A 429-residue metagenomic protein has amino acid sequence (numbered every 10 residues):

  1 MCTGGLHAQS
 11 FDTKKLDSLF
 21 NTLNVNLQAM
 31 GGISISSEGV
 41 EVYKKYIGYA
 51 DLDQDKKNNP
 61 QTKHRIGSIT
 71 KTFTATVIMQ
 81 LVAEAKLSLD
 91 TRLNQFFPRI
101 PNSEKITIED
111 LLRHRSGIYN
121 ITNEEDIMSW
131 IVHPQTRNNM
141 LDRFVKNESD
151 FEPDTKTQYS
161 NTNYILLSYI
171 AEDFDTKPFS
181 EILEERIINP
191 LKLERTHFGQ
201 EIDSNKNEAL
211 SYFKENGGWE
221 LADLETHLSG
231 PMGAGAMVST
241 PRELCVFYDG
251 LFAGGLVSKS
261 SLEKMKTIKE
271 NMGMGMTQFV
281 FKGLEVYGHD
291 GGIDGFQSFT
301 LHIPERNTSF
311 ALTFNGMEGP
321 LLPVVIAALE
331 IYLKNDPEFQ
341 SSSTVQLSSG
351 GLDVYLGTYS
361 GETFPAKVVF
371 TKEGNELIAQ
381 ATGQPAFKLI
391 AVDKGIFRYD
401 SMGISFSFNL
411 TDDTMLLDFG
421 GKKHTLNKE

Functional and structural regions predicted by a protein language model:
M1, Q28-M30, V42, E84 (+5 more regions): Short secondary-structure junction motifs
G4-A8: Sec/Tat signal peptide C-region and signal peptidase I cleavage site
Q9-Y46, E172-K177, E181-E185, N189 (+1 more regions): Catalytic loop of the DD-peptidase/beta-lactamase superfamily, centered on the K-T-G motif and neighboring
V25, A29, S37-V40, Y49-N161 (+2 more regions): Active-site-proximal loop and beta-strand segments within enzyme catalytic domains
V42, P101-T107, G117-N123, S180 (+3 more regions): Secretory-pathway/luminal and periplasmic proteins that interact with or process carbohydrate-rich
A75, M79, S168, C245-D249: Predominant activation on well-ordered alpha-helical scaffold segments within soluble catalytic domains
N123-N207, D223-E225, S229-C245: Catalytic-site signature segments of enzymes, centered on catalytic residues
